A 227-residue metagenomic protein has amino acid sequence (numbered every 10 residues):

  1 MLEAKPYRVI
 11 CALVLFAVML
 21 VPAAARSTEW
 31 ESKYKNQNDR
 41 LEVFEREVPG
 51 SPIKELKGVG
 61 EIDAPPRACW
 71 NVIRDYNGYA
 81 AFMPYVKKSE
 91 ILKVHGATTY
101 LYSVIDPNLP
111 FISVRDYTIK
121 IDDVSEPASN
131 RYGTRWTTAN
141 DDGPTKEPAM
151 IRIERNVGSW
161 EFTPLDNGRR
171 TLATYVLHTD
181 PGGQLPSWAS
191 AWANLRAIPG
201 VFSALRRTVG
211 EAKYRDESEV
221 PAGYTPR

Functional and structural regions predicted by a protein language model:
M1-L2, A193: A general boundary/transition motif marking the beginning of the first structured unit of a protein
L2-L13: Bacterial N-terminal signal peptides that target proteins for export
C11-V21: Bacterial N-terminal signal peptides
R26-R227: Eukaryotic helix-grip
